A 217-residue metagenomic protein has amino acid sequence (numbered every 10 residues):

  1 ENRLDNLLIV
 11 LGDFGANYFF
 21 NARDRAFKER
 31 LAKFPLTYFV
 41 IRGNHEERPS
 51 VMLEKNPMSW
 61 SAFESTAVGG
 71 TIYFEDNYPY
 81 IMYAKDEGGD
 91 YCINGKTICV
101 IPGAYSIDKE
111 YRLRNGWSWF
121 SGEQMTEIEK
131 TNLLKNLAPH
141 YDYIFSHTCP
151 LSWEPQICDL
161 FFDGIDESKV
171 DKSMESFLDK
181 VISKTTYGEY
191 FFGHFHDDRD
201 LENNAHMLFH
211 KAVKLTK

Functional and structural regions predicted by a protein language model:
E1-I93, G164, M174, S183: Core catalytic region of metal-dependent phosphoesterases/phosphodiesterases, especially metallo-beta-lactamase-like
L7-L11, Y143-H147, F191: Structural motif
N17-F19, E47-V51, Y91-I93, S106-E110 (+2 more regions): Short catalytic/ligand-binding loop motif for oxyanion handling, primarily in non-cytosolic enzymes, centered on
E29, T37-I41, E46-E47, N56-G69 (+1 more regions): Conserved beta-sheet core of the metallophosphoesterase superfamily
F63-I72, N94-S173: Active-site-proximal loop/helix segment associated with metal-binding centers of metalloenzymes
G89, F120-M125, K211-A212: Adenosine-cofactor binding site in Rossmann-like domains, unifying the SAM/SAH pocket of S-adenosylmethionine-dependent
